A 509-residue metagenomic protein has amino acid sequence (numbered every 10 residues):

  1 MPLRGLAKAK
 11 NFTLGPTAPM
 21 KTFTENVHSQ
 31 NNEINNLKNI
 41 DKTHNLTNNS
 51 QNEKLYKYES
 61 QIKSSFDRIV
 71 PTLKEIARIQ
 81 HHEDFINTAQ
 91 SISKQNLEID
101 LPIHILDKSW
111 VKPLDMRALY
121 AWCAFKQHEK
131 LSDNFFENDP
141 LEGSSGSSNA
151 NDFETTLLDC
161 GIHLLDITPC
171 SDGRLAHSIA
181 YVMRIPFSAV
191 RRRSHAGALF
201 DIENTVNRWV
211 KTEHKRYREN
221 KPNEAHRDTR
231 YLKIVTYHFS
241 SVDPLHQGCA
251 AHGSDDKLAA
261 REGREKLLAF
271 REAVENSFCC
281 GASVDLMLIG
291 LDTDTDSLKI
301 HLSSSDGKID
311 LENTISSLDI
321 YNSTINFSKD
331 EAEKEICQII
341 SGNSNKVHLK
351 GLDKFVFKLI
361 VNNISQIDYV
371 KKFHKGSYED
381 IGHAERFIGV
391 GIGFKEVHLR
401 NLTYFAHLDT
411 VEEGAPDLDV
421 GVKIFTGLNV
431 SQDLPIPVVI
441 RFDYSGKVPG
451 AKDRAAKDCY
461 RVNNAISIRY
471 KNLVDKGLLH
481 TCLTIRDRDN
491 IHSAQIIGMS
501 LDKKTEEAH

Functional and structural regions predicted by a protein language model:
A9-N26, N52-L164, G197-Y231, S241-H509: Divalent-metal-activated hydrolytic enzyme cores
D166-T168: Conserved beta-strand elements of the Class I
C170-D172: N-terminal, charge-rich interaction modules
L175-H177: Short N-terminal binding/cap micro-motifs at the start of the first secondary-structure element
V182-R191: Short helix-loop-beta junction
V190-A198: A short beta-strand-loop structural module common to alpha/beta enzyme folds
T236-F239: Acidic/histidine-rich, metal-coordinating catalytic segments
